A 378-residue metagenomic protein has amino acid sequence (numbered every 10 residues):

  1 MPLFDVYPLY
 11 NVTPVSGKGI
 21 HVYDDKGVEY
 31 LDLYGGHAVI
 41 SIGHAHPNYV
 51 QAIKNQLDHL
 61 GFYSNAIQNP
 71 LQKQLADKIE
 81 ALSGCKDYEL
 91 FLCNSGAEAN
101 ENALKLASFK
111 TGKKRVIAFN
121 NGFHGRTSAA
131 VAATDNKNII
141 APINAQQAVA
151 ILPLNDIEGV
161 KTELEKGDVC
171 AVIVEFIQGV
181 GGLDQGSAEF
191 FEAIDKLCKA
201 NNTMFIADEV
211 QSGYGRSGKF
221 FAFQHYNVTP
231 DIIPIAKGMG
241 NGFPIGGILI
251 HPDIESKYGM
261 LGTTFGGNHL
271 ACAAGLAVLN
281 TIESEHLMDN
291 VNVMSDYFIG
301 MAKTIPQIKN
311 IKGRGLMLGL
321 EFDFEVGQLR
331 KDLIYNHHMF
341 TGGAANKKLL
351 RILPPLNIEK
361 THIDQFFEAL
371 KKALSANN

Functional and structural regions predicted by a protein language model:
M1-N378: Conserved N-terminal phosphate-binding loop of PLP-dependent enzymes in the Aspartate aminotransferase
